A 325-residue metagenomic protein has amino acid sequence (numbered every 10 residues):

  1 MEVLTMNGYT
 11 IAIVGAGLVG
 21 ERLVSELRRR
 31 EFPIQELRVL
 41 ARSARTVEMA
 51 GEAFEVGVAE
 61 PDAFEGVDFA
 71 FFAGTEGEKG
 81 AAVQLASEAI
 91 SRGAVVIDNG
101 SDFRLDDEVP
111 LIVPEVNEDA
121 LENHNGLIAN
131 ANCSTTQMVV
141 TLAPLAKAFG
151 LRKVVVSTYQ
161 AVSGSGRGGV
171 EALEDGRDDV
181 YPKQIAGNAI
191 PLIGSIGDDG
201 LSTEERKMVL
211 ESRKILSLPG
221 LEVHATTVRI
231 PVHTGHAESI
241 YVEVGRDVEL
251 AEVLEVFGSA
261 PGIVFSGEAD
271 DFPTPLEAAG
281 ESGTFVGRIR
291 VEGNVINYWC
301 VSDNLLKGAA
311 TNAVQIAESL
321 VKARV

Functional and structural regions predicted by a protein language model:
E2-I185, L221-E222, A278-G280, T284-F285 (+3 more regions): N-terminal Rossmann-like NAD(P) cofactor-binding subdomain of oxidoreductases, focused on the glycine-rich
A70, V162-V325: Charged docking surfaces used in two-component/phosphorelay signaling
